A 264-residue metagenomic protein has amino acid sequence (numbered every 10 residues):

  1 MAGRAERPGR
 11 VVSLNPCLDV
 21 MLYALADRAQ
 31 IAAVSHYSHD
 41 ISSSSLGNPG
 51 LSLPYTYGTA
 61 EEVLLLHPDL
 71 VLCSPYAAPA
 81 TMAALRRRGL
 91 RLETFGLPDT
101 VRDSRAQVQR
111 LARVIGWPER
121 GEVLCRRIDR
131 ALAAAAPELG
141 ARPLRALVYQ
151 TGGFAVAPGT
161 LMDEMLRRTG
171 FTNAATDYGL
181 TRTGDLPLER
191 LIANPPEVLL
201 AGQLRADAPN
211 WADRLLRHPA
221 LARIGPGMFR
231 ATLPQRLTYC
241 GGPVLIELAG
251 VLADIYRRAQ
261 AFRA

Functional and structural regions predicted by a protein language model:
M1-R7: Short, low-complexity disordered leader/linker segments with a strong preference for bacterial N-terminal type II
R7-R10, L70, A80-F154, A175-D177 (+2 more regions): Extracytoplasmic substrate-binding proteins
G9-Y76, A80-T81, F171-A174, N194 (+1 more regions): A short, structured surface patch at a secondary-structure boundary
L18-M21, T59, T81, S104-Q107 (+6 more regions): Stable alpha-helical elements in mature extracytoplasmic
D27, R88-L90, T169, I224-P226: Short, structured coil segments at secondary-structure junctions
S35, L161-T183, Q203, F229-T232: His/Asp/Glu-enriched short active-site or ligand-binding loop at hydrolase and phosphoryl-transfer sites
P49-E61, P98, G179-L188: Short helix-initiation/N-cap motifs at beta->coil->alpha
A77-R87, V198-L216: A ligand-binding cleft/hinge motif common to bilobed small-molecule-binding domains
